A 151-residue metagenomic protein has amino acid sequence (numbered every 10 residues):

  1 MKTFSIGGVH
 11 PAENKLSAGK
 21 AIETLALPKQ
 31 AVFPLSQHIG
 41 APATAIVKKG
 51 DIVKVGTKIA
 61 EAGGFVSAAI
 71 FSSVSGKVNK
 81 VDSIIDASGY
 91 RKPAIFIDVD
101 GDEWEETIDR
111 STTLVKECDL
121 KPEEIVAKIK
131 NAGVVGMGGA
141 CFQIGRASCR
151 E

Functional and structural regions predicted by a protein language model:
M1-R150: Well-ordered secondary-structure scaffolds
